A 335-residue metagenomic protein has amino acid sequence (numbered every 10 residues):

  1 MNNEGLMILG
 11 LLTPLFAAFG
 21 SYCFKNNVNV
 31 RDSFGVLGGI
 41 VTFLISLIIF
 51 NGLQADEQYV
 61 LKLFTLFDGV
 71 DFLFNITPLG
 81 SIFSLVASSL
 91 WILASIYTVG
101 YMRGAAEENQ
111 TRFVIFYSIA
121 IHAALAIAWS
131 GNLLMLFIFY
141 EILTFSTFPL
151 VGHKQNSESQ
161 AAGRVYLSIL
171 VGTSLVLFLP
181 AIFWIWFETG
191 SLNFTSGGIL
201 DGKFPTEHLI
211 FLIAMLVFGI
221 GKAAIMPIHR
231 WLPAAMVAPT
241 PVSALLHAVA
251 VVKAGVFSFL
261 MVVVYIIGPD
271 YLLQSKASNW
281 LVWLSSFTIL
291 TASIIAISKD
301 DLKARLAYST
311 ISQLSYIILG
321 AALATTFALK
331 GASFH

Functional and structural regions predicted by a protein language model:
M1-L6, G20-I115, E188-D201, M261: Transmembrane helix-loop-helix hairpins at membrane boundaries of multipass inner-membrane proteins
M1-L9, F72-V86, A126-I138, I210-I213 (+1 more regions): Membrane-entry segments of alpha-helical transmembrane domains in multi-pass membrane proteins
L9-N26, I220, A224, I289: N-terminal signal-anchor/start-transfer transmembrane helix
L9-T13, I40, V252: Hydrophobic alpha-helical membrane-embedded or membrane-associated segments
L93-T111, I115-L136, F145-H335: Hydrophobic transmembrane alpha-helices and their helix-loop junctions in integral membrane proteins
E141: Short phosphate-coordinating micro-motif centered on Lys-Gly-acidic
